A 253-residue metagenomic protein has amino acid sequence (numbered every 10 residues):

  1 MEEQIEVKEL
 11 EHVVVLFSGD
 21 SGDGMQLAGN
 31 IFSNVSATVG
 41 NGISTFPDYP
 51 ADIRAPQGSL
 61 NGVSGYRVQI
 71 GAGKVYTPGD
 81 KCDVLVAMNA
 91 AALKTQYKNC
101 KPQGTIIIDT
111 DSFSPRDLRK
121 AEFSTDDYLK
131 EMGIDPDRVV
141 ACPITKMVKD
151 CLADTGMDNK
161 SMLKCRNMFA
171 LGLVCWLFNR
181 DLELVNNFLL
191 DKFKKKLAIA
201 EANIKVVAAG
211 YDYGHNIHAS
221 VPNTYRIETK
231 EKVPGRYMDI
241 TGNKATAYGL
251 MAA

Functional and structural regions predicted by a protein language model:
M1-A253: Active-site cofactor/cluster-binding pocket
